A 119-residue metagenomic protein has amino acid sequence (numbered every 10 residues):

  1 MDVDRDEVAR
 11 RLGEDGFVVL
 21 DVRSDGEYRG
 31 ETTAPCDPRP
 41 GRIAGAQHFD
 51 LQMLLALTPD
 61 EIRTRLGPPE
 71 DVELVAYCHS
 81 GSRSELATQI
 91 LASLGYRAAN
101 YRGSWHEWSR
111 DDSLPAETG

Functional and structural regions predicted by a protein language model:
M1-V18, V22-V75, H79-G119: Rhodanese-like catalytic fold shared by cysteine-dependent sulfurtransferases and DSP/PTP-type phosphatases
